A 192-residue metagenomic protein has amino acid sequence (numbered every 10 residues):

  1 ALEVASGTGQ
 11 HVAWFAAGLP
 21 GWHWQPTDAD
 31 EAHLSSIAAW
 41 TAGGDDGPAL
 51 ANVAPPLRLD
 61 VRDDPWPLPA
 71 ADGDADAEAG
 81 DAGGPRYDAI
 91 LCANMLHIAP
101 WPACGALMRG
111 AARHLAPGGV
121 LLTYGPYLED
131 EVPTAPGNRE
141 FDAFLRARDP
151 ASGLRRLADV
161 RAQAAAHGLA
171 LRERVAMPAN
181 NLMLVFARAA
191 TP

Functional and structural regions predicted by a protein language model:
L2, Q10-L68: Class I SAM-dependent methyltransferase SAM/SAH-binding core
G7: Conserved glycine-rich SAM-binding loop
D63-G73, G80-G84: Short conserved loop adjoining the S-adenosyl-L-methionine
L91: A conserved beta-strand element that flanks and buttresses the S-adenosyl-L-methionine
A99-A111: A short, conserved alpha-helix within the catalytic core of class I
G118-Y127: Conserved beta-strand signature within the Rossmann-like core of class I S-adenosyl-L-methionine
T134-A158: Conserved Class I S-adenosyl-L-methionine
L169-P192: Core SAM-dependent methyltransferase catalytic element
